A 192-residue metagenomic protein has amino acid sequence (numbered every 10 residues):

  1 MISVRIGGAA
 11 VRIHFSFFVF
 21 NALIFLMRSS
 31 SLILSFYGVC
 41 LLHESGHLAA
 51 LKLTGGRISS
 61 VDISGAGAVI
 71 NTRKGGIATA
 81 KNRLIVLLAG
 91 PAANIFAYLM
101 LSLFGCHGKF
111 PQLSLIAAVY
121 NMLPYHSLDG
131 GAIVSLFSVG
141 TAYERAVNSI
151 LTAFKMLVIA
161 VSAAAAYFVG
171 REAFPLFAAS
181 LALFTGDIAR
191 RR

Functional and structural regions predicted by a protein language model:
M1-R192: Hydrophobic transmembrane alpha-helices and their immediate loop junctions in multi-pass integral membrane proteins
